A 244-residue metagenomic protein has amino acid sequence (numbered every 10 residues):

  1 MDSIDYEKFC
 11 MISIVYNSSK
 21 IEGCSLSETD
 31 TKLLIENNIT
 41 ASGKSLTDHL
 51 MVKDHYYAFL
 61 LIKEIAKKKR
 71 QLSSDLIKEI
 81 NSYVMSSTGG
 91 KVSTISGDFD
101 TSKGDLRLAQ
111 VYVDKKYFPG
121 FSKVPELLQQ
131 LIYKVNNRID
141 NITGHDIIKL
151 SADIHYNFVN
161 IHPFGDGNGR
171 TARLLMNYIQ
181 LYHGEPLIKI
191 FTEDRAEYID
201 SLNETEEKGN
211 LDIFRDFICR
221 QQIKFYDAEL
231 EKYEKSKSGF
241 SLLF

Functional and structural regions predicted by a protein language model:
M1-F244: FIC/Doc superfamily catalytic core
